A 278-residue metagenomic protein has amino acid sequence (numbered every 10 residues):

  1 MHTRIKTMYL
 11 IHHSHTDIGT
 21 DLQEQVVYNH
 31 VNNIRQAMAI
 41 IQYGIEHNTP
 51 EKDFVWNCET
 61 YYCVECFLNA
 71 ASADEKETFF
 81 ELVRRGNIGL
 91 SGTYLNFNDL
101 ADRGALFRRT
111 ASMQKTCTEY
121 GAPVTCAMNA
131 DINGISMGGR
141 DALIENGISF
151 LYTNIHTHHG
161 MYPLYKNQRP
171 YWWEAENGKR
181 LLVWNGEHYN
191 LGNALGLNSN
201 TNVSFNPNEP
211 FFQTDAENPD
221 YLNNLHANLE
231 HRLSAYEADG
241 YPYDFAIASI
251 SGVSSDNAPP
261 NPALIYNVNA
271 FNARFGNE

Functional and structural regions predicted by a protein language model:
M1-E278: Catalytic-domain carbohydrate-binding cleft regions of carbohydrate-active enzymes
